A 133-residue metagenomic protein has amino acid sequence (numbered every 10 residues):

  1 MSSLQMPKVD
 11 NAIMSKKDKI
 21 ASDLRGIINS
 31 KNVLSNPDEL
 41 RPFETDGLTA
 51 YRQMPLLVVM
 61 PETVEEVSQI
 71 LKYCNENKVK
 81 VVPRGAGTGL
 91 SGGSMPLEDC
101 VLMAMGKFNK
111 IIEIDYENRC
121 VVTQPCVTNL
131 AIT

Functional and structural regions predicted by a protein language model:
M1-L48, E76-V79: N-terminal accessory segments
L24, T49-V81, D99, M105-T133: N-terminal glycine-rich flavin-associated loop
